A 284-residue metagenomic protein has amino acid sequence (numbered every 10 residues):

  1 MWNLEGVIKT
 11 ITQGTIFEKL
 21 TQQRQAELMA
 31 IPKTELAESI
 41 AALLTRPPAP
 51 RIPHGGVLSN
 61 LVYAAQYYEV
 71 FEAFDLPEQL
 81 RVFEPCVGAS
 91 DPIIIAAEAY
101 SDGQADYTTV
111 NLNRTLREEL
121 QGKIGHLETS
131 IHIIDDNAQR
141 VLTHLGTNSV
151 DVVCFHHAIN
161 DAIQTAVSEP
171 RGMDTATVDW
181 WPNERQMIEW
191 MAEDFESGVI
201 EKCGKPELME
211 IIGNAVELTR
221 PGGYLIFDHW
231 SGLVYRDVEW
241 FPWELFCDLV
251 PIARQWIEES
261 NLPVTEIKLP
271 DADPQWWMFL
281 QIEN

Functional and structural regions predicted by a protein language model:
K9-P77: Class I SAM-dependent methyltransferase Rossmann-like catalytic core, especially the SAM/SAH-binding loop
E78-A89: Conserved class I S-adenosyl-L-methionine
A89-Q104: Conserved SAM-binding loop of SAM-dependent methyltransferases across substrates and taxa, primarily the Class I
A105-N111: Conserved SAM-binding motif I beta-strand of class I
N113-T115: Conserved SAM/SAH-binding beta-strand->alpha-helix loop
L127-A138: Conserved SAM-binding strand-loop segment of SAM-dependent methyltransferases
T143-V153: A short acidic, Gly/Pro-enriched loop at the edge of an enzyme's catalytic core that lines a small-molecule cofactor
H156-E210, N214, L233: Mobile active-site "lid"/loop adjacent to the S-adenosyl-L-methionine
